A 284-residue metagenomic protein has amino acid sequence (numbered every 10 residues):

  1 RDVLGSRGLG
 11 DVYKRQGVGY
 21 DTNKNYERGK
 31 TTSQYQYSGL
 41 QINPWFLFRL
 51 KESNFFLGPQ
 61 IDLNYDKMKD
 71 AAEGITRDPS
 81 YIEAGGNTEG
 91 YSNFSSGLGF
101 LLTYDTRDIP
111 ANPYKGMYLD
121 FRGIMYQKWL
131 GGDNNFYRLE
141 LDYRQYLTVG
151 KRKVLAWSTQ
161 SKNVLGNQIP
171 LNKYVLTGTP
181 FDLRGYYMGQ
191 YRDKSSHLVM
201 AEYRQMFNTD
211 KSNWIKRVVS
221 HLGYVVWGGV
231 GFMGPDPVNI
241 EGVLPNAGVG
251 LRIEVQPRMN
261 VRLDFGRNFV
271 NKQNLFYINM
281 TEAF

Functional and structural regions predicted by a protein language model:
D2-Y13: Single conserved hydrophobic/aromatic residue that forms the stacking wall/gate of nucleotide- or nucleobase-binding
D11-I42, S161-T179, Y186-Q190, R267-M280: Outer-membrane beta-barrel translocator/channel fold
R15-V154, G223, M233-G234: Transmembrane beta-strand segments of outer-membrane beta-barrel domains in Gram-negative and organellar OMPs
K51-S53, V149-K153, F207-T209, P257 (+1 more regions): Short coil turns and loop connectors of transmembrane beta-barrels in diderm outer membranes and organellar homologs
F56-G58, Y118-D120, D142, V154-S158 (+5 more regions): Residue-level detector of the transmembrane beta-barrel scaffold of outer-membrane proteins
E73-E83, R138-E140, N172-P180, E241-L244 (+1 more regions): Flexible, surface-exposed loop regions and adjacent strand-edge segments of Gram-negative outer-membrane beta-barrel
L98-T103, R107-V218: C-terminal outer-membrane beta-barrel translocator/porin domains of Gram-negative envelope proteins and their
G99-F100, V199, I253, K272-F284: Outer-membrane beta-barrel "beta-signal"
